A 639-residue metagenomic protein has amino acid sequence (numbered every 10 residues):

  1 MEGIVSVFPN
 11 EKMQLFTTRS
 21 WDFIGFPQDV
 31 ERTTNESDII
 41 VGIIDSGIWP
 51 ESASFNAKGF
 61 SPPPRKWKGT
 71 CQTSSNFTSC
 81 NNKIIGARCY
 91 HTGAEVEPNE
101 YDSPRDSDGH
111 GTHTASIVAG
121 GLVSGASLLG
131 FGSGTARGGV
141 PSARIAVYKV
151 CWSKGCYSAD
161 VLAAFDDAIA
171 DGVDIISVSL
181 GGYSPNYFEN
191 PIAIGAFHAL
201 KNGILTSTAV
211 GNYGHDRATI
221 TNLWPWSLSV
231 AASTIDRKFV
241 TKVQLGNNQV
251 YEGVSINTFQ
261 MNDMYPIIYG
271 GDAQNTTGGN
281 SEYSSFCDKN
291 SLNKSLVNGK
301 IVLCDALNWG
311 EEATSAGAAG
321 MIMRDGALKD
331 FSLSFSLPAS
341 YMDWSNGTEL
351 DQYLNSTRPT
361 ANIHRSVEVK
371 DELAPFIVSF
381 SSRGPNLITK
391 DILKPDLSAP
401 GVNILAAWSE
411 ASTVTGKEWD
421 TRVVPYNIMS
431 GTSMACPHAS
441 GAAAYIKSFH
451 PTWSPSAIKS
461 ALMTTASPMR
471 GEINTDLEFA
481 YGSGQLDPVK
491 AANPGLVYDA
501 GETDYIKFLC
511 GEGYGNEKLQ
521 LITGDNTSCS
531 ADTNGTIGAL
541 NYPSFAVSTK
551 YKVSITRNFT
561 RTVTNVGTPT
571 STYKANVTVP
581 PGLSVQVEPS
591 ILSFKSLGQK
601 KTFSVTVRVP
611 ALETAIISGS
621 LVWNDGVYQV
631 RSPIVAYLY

Functional and structural regions predicted by a protein language model:
M1-Y639: Loop-rich non-cytosolic ectodomains and luminal regions
